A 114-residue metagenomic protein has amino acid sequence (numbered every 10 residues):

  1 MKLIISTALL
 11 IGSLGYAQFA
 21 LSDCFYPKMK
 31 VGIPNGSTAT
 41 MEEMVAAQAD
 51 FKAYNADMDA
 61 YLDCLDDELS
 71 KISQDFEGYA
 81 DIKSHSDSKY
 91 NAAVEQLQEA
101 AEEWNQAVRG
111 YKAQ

Functional and structural regions predicted by a protein language model:
M1-L10: Sec-dependent signal peptide recognition, specifically the positively charged N-region followed immediately by
G12-A17: N-terminal signal peptide c-region/cleavage motif recognized by signal peptidases
F19-S37: Short N-terminal segments immediately surrounding and downstream of signal-peptide cleavage
P34-Q114: Surface-exposed, polar/charged faces of alpha-helical domains in mature secreted/periplasmic/lumenal proteins
